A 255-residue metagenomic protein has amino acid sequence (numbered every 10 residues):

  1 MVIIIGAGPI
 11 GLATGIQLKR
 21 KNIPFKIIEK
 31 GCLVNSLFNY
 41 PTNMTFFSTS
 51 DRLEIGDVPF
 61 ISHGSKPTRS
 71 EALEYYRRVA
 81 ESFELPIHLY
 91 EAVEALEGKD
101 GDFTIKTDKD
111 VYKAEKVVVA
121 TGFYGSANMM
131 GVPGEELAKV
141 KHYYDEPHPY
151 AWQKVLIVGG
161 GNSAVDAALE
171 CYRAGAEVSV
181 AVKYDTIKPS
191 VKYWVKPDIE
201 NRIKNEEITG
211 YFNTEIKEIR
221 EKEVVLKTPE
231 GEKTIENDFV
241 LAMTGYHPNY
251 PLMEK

Functional and structural regions predicted by a protein language model:
M1, Y90, A151-K154, N213: Phosphate-coordination loops involved in phosphoryl transfer and adenosine-cofactor binding
I3-I5, V111-Y124, V158, E236-Y246: Short hydrophobic core segments
I4-K30, Y143-K188, K233, P251-M253: Rossmann-like dinucleotide/flavin-binding elements
G11, V34, A95, Y124-S126 (+2 more regions): Glycine-rich nucleotide phosphate-binding loop and flanking beta-alpha elements of Rossmann-like dinucleotide-binding
A13-L53, V195: N-terminal FAD cofactor-binding segment of flavoenzymes
F38-E74, E207: Glycine-rich active-site loop/strand segments that organize a redox cofactor
H88-K106, Y112, R173-K255: A Rossmann-like FAD-binding core segment of flavoenzymes
V119-E135, H247-K255: Flavin (primarily FAD) binding-site architecture
